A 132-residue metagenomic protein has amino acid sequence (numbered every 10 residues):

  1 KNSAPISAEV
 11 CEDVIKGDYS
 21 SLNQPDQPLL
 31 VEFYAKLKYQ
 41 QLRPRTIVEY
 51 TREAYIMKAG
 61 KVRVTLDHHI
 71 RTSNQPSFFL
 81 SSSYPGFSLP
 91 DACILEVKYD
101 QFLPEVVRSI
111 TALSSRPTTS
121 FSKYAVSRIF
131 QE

Functional and structural regions predicted by a protein language model:
K1-E132: Phosphate-end processing signature that detects enzymes handling 5′-triphosphorylated RNA and polyphosphate
